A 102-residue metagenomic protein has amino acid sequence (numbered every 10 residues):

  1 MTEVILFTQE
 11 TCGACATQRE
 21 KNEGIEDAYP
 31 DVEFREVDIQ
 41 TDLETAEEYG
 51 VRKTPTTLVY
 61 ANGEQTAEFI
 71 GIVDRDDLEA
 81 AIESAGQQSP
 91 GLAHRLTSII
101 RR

Functional and structural regions predicted by a protein language model:
M1-I5, D27, E83-R102: Haloarchaeal acidic low-complexity proteome signature biased toward cell-envelope/secretome components but also
M1-Y29: Local sequence-structure signature of Cys/Sec-based thiol-disulfide redox active-site neighborhoods
F7, P30-E44: Thiol-based oxidoreductase modules, predominantly thioredoxin-like and allied folds used for disulfide exchange
G13, Q40, T66: Nucleotide phosphate-binding site architecture
G24, E48-Y49, R75: Chalcogenol-based redox active-site neighborhoods
Y49-L58: Structural micro-motif
L58-H94: Non-catalytic, surface beta->alpha helical segment in thiol-disulfide oxidoreductase systems
